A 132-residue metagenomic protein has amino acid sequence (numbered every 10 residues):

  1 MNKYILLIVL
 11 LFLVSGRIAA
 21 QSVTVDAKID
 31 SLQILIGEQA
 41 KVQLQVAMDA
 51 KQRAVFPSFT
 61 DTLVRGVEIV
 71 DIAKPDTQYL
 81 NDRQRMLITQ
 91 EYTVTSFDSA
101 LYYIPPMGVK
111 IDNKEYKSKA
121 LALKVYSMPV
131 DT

Functional and structural regions predicted by a protein language model:
Y4-V14: Sec-dependent N-terminal signal peptides
A20-T132: Surface-exposed interaction/ligand-binding surfaces
